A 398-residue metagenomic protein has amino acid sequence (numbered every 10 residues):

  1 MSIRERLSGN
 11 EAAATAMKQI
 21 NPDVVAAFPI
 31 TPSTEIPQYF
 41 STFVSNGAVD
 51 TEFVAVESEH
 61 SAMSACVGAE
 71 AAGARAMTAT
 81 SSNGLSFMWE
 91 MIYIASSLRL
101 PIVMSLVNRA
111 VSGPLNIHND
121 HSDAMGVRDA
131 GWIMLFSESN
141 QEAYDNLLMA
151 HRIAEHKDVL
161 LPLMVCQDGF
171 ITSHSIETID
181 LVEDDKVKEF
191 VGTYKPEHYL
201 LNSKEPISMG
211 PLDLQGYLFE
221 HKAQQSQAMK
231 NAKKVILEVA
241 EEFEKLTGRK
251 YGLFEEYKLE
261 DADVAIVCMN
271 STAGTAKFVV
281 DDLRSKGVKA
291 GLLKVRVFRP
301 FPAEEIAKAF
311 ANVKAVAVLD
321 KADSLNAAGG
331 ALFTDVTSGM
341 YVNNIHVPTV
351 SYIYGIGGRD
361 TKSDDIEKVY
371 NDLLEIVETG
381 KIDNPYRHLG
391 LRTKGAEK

Functional and structural regions predicted by a protein language model:
M1-G126, G131-W132, L148-M149, D168 (+1 more regions): Thiamine diphosphate
S8-A12, E241-V264, K277: Glycine-/acidic-rich phosphate or pyrophosphate-binding loops and their flanking alpha/beta elements
I36-Y39, A65-V67, M88-I92, G113-N119 (+6 more regions): Short acidic, glycine/serine/threonine-rich loops at helix termini
S41-N46, F278-L292, Y341-V342: Short helix-loop-beta junction
H118-P162, C166-G169, I345-R359: Conserved thiamine diphosphate
P162-E255: Conformationally flexible catalytic loops at phosphate/diphosphate-handling active centers
L259-V288, F301-K308: Redox- and metal-dependent alpha/beta enzyme cores, enriched for Fe-S-associated oxidoreductases and cofactor-handling
D320-K398: Peripheral docking tails and interdomain loops at the edges of cofactor- or intermediate-handling domains
